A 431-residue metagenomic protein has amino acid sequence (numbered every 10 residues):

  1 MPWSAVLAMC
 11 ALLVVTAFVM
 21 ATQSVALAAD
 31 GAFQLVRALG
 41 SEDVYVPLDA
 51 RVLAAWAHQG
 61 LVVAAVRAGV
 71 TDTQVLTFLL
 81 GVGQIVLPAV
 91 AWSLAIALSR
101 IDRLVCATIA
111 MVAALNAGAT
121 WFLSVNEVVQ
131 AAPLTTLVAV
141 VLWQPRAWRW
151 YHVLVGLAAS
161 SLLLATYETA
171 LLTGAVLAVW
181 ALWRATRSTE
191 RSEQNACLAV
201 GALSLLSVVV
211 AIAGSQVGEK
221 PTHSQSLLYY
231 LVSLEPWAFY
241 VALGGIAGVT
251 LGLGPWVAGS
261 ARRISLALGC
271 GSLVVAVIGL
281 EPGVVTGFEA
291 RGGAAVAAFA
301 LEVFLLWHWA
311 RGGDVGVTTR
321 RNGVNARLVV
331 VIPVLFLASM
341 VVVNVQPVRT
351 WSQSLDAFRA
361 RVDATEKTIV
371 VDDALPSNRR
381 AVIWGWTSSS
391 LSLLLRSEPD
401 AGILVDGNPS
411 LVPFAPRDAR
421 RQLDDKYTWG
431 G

Functional and structural regions predicted by a protein language model:
M20-R37, P47-G60, V70-T71: Extracytoplasmic catalytic/substrate-binding loops of multi-pass membrane glycan-assembly enzymes
G81-R103: Transmembrane-helix motifs of polytopic, lipid-linked glycan transferases
I109-L134, A165: Aromatic- and kink-enriched transmembrane "portal" helix at the membrane-lumen/periplasm boundary that abuts
T135-H152, S188: Membrane-interface transmembrane helices that cradle and orient dolichyl/undecaprenyl
Y151-E168, A202-L205: Membrane-interface alpha helices of multi-pass inner-membrane proteins
T173-A202: Perimembrane helix-loop-helix junctions
A258-V274, R311-V341: Signature aromatic-anchored transmembrane alpha helix within multi-pass, membrane-resident enzymes that catalyze glycan
V285, V334-G430: Membrane-embedded, lumen/periplasm-facing catalytic core of multi-pass transferases that use lipid-linked donors
